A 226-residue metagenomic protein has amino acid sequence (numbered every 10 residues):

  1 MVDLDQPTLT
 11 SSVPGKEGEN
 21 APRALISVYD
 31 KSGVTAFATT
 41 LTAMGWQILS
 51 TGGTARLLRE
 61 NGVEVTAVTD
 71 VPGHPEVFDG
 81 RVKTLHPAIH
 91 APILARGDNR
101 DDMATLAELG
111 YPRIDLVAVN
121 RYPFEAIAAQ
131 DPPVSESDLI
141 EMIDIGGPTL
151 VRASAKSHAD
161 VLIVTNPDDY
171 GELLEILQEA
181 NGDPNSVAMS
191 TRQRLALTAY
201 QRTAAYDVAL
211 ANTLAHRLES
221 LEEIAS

Functional and structural regions predicted by a protein language model:
V2-V68: N-terminal glycine-/serine-/threonine-rich phosphate-binding loop
S11-K16, T35-A36, G80-L85, T149-A153: Short, flexible, solvent-exposed loop/turn segments with mixed acidic/basic and small polar residues
N20-A24, T40, P87-L94, S135-E136: Short, basic, glycine/proline-bearing loop/turn elements
P22, A43, Y111-S226: Internal alpha/beta core interface subdomains
L25, V65-V68, H74-P75, D79-V82 (+4 more regions): Generic secondary-structure boundary/loop-capping signal
D30, T51-G52, N99, G147 (+1 more regions): Helix N-cap/beta->alpha junction signal
T51, P87-I89, A204-V208: Short, basic and Ser/Thr-rich N-terminal targeting/leader segments
G53-F124: Glycine-rich nucleotide/cofactor/substrate-binding loop typically near the N-terminus or early in the first domain
